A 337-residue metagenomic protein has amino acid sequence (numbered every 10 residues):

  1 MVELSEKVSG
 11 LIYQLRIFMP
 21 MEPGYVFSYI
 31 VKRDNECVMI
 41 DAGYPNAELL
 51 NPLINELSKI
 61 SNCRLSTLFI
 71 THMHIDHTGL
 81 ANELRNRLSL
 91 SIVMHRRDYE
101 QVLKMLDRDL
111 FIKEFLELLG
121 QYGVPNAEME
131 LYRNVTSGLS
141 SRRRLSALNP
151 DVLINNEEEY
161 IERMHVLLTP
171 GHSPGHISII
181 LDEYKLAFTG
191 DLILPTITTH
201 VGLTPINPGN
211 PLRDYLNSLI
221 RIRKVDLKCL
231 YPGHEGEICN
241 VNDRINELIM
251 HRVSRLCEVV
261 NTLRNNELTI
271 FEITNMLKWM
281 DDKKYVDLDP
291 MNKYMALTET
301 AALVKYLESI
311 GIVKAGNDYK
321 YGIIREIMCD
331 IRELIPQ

Functional and structural regions predicted by a protein language model:
V2-K59, S178-P195: Conserved beta-strand hairpin/beta-sheet module of binuclear metal-dependent hydrolase folds, prominently
L11, V31, D41, H72 (+9 more regions): Divalent metal-coordination and catalytic microenvironments
M21-P23, I154, P170-S173, Q337: A short catalytic or substrate-binding loop motif that flags glycine-/basic-rich loops and adjacent residues that bind
C37, Y44-N46, S140-R142, H165-L256: Metallo-beta-lactamase
E48-L49, E56-Y160, T274: Active-site HxH/HxHxD metal-binding segment of metal-dependent hydrolases
P52, M73, H77, N242-R264: Active-site/pore-lining binding-face segments in mid-to-C-terminal subdomains
T78, Y215, T300: Aromatic/hydrophobic pocket-lining residues that form the small-molecule binding cavity in soluble enzyme cores
N261-Q337: C-terminal regulatory/interaction regions
